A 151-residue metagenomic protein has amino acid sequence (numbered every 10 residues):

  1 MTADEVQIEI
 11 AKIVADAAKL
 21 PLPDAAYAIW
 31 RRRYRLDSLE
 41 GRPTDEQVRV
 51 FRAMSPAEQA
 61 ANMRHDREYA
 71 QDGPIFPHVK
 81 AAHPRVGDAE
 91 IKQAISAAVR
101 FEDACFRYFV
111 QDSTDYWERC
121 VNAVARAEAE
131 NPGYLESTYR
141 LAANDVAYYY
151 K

Functional and structural regions predicted by a protein language model:
T2-K151: Charged, amphipathic alpha-helical regulatory modules used for macromolecular assembly or allosteric control
